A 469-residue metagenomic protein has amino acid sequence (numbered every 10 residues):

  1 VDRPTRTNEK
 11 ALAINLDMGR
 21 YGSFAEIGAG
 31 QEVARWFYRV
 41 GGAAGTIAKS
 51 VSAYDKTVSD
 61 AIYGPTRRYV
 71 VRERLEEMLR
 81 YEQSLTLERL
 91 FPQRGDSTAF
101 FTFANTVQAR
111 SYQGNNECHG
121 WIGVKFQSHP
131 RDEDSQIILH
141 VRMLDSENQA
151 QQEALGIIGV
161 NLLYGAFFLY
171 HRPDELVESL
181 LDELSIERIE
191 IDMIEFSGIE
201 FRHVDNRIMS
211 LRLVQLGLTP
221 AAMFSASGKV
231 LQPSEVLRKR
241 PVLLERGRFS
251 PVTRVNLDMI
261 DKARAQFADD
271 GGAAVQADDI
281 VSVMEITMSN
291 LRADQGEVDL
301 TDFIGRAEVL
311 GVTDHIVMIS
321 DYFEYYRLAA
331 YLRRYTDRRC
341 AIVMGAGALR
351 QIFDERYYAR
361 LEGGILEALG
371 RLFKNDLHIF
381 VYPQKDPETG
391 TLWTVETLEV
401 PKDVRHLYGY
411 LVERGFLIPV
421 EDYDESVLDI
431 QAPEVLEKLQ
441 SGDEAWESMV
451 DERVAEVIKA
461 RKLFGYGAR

Functional and structural regions predicted by a protein language model:
V1-R469: Nucleotidyltransferase catalytic core that binds NTPs
